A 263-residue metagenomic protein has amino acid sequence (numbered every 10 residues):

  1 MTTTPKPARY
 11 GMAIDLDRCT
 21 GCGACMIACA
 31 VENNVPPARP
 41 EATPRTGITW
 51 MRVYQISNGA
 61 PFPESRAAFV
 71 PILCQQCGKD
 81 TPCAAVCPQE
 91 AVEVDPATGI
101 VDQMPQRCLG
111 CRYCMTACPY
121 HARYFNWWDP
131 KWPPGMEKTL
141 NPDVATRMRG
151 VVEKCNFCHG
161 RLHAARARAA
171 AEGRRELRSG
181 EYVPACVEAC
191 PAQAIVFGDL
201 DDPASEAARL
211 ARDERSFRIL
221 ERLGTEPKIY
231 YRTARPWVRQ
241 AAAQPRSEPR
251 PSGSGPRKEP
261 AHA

Functional and structural regions predicted by a protein language model:
M1-A263: Non-ligating segments of multi-cofactor redox enzymes
